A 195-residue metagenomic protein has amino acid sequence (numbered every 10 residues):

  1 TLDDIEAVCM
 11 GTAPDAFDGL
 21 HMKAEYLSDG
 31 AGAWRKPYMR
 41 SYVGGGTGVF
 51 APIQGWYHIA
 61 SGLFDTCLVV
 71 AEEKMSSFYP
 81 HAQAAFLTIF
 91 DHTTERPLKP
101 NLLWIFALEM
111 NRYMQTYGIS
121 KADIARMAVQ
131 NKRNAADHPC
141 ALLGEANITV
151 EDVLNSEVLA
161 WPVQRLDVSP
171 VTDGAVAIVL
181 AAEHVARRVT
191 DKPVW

Functional and structural regions predicted by a protein language model:
T1-I5, M114-G118, R188: Phosphate/pyrophosphate-binding loops at sites that engage ATP/ADP/AMP, CoA/4′-phosphopantetheine, polyphosphate
L2-M10, D15-Y26, A122, D137-C140 (+4 more regions): Metallocofactor- and cofactor-centric catalytic cores in central/energy metabolism, strongly enriched
L2-T12, P37-V43, C67-E72, D123-V129 (+1 more regions): Beta-strand segments within the central parallel beta-sheet cores of soluble alpha/beta enzyme folds
P14-V70, K74-T93, L98-I105, G144-V168: Conserved catalytic cysteine-centered active-site region of acyl-thioester-dependent Claisen-condensing enzymes
R35, R40, R96, R112 (+4 more regions): Arginine residue identity/basic-tract feature
Y42-E73, W104-D137, I178-H184: Active-site-proximal alpha-helical scaffold in enzymes
T116, A125-M127, V158-W195: Condensing-enzyme catalytic core mediating Claisen C-C bond formation in acyl metabolism
